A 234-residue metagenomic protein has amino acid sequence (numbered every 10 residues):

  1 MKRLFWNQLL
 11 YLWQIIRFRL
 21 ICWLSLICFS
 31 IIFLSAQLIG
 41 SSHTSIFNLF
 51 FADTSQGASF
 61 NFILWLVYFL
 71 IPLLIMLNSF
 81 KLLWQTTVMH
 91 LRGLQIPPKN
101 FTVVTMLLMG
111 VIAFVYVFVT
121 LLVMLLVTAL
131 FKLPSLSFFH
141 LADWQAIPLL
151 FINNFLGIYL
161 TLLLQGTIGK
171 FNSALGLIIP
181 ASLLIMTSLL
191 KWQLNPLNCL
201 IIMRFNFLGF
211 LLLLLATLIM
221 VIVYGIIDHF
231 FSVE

Functional and structural regions predicted by a protein language model:
M1-L24: Aromatic- and glycine-rich beta-strand/loop motifs that create alpha-glucan
K2, F33-F60, F171-E234: Terminal transmembrane helical anchor/hairpin motif
W13-I15, I96-N100, Q165-A174, F230-V233: Membrane-interface helix-boundary motifs at transmembrane edges
F18-I32, A216-V221: Alpha-helical transmembrane segments
S30-L70, L77-N78, V103-N172: Secretory targeting signals
Y68-S79, G157-L160, L212-I227: Hydrophobic cores of alpha-helical transmembrane segments in multi-pass inner/ER membrane proteins, independent
S79-V111: Helix-loop-helix units of permease transmembrane domains in multi-pass membrane transporters, especially ABC
P98-V127, L184-F210: Hydrophobic alpha-helical transmembrane segments of integral membrane proteins
